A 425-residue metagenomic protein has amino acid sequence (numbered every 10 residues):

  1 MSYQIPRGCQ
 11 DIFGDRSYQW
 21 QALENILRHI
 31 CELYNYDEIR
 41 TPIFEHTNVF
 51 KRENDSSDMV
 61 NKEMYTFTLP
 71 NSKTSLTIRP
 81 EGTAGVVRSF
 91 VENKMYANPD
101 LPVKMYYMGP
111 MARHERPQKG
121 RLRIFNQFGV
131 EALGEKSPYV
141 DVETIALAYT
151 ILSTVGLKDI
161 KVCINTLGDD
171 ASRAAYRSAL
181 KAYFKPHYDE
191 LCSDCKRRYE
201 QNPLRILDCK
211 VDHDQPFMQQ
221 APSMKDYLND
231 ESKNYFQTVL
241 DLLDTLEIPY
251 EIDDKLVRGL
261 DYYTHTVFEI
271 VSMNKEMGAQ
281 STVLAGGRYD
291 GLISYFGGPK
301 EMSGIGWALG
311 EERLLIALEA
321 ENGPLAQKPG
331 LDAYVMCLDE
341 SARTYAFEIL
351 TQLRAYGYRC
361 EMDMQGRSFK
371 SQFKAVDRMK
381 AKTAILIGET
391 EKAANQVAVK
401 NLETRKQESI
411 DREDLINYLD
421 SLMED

Functional and structural regions predicted by a protein language model:
M1-D425: TRNA-recognition modules of translation machinery and tRNA-sensing kinases, especially anticodon-binding
